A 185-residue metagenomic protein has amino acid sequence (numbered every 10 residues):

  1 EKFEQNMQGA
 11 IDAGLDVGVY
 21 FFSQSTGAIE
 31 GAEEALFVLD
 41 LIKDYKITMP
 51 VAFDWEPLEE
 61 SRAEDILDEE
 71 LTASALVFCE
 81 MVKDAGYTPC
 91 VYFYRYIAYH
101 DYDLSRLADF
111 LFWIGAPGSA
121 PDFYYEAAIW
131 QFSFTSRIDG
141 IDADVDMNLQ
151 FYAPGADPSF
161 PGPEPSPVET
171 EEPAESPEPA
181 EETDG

Functional and structural regions predicted by a protein language model:
E1-C79, K83-G86: Substrate-binding cleft of extracellular glycoside hydrolase catalytic domains
N6, L39-D40, A98-Y102, W113-A120: Intrinsically disordered, low-complexity boundary segments flanking structured domains
V17-Y20, V51-F53, P89-V91, F112-I114 (+1 more regions): Hydrophobic faces of well-ordered beta-strands that scaffold small-molecule active sites in alpha/beta enzyme cores
F22-T26, E56-L58, Y94-Y96, P117-S119 (+1 more regions): Active-site beta-loop-alpha junctions enriched in small/polar residues
E30, I97-L107: Glycine-rich, charge-decorated loop segments at or immediately adjacent to ligand/cofactor-binding or catalytic sites
V82, G86-Y99: Aromatic-lined carbohydrate-recognition surfaces of secreted/lumenal glycan-active proteins
S105-A174: Functionally critical loop-and-helix segments that line ligand-binding/catalytic clefts of soluble enzyme domains
E172-G185: Long, low-complexity, intrinsically disordered segments
